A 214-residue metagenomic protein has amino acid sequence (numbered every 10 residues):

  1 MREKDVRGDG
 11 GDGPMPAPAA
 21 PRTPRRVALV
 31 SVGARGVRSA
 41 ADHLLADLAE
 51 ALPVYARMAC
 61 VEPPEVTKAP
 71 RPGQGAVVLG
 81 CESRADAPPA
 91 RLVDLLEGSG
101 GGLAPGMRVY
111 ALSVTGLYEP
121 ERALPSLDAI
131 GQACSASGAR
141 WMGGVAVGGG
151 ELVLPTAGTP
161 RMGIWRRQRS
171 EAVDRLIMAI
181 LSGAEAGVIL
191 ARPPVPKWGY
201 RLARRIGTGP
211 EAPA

Functional and structural regions predicted by a protein language model:
M1-T23, A90-L95: Short N-terminal or domain-adjacent regulatory/targeting segments
R7, R25, V66-S137: Helix-loop-strand module that forms the ligand-binding subsite of alpha/beta enzymes
P16-A51: N-terminal beta1-alpha1 ligand-phosphate binding loop
V30-A34, P64, C81-S83: Structural motif
D47-R71: A short, well-structured beta->alpha microelement
V145-A214: Glycine-rich phosphate/pyrophosphate-binding loop and the adjoining helix
